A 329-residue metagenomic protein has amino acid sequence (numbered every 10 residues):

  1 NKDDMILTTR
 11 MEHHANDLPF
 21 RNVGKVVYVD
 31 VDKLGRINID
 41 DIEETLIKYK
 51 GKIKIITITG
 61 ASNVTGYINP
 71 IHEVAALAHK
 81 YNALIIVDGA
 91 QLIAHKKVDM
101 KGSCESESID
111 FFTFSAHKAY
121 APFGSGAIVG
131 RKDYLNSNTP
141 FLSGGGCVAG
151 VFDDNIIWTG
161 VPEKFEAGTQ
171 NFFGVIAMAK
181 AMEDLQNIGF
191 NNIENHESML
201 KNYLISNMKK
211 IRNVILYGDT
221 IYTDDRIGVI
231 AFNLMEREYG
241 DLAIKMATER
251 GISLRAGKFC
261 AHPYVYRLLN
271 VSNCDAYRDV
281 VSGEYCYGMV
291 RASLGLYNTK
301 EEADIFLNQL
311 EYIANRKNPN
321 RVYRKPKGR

Functional and structural regions predicted by a protein language model:
N1-R329: Pyridoxal 5′-phosphate
